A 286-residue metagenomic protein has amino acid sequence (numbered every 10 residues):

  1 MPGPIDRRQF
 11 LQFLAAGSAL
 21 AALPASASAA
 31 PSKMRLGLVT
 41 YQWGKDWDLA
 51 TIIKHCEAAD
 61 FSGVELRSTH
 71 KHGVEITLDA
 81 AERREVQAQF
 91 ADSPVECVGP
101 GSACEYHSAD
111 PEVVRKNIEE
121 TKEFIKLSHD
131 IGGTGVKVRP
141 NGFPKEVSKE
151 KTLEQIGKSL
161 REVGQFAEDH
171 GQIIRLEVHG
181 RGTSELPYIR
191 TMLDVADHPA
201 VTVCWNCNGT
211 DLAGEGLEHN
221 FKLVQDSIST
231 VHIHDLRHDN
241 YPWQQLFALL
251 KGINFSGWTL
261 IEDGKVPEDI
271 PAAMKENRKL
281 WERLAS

Functional and structural regions predicted by a protein language model:
P2-G37, G44-D60, T183-S286: Histidine-acidic metal/acid-base catalytic patches
L14-A15, L20-A22, S26, I53-E57 (+4 more regions): Active-site acidic/histidine proton-transfer and metal-coordination neighborhood in alpha/beta enzyme cores
Q42, R67-S68, G101, V178: Residue-level recognition of beta-strand->loop/alpha-helix junctions
S62, E96, T134, S256-G257: Short acidic/polar active-site loop segments enriched in Thr and Asp
E65, G99-G101, K137, H232 (+1 more regions): Conserved beta-strand positions in the central sheet of alpha/beta enzyme cores
R67-Q87, N141-V147: Glycine-rich, proline-tolerant flexible connector loops at the mouths of alpha/beta enzymes
T69, E105, N141, L236 (+1 more regions): Flexible loop residues that form catalytic and substrate-binding hotspots at small-molecule/glycan-binding clefts
D79-E82, D110-V113, N117, K149-T152 (+4 more regions): Residue-level preference for long, well-ordered alpha-helices that form the structural scaffold of enzyme catalytic
